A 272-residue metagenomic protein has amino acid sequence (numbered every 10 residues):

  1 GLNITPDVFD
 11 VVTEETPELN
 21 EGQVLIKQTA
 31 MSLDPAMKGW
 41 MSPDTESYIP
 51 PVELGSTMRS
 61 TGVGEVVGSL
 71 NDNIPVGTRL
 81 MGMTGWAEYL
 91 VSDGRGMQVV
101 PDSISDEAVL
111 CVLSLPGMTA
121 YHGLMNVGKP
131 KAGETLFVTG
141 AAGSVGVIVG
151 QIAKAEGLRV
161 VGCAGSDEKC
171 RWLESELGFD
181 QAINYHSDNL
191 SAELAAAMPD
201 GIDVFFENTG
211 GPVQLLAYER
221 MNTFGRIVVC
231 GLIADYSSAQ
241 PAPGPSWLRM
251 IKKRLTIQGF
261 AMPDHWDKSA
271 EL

Functional and structural regions predicted by a protein language model:
E15-L33, D44-T84: Glycine-rich beta-strand-centered segment in the early N-terminal region that forms part of a ligand/cofactor-binding
M58-E65, V76-G140: NAD(P)H dinucleotide-binding glycine-rich loop of Rossmann-like/cofactor-binding domains, especially the beta1-alpha1
M81, F137, I183, D203-F206 (+1 more regions): N-terminal Rossmann-like NAD(P) cofactor-binding module of classical short-chain dehydrogenase/reductase
A87-E88, G165-W172, P241-W247: Short, glycine/polar-rich helix-capping loops at beta-to-alpha or helix-loop-helix junctions that flank or form
L110-D188: Mid-domain Rossmann-like dinucleotide-binding core that forms the NAD(H)/NADP(H) cofactor-binding site
P130, M198, M221-N222: A generic alpha-to-beta junction signature in SAM-dependent methyltransferases
E156, P212-L272: Glycine-rich phosphate-binding loop and adjacent beta-alpha segment of Rossmann(oid) nucleotide-cofactor-binding
N189-D200: Short amphipathic alpha-helix with an adjacent loop that forms part of the alpha/beta core around
